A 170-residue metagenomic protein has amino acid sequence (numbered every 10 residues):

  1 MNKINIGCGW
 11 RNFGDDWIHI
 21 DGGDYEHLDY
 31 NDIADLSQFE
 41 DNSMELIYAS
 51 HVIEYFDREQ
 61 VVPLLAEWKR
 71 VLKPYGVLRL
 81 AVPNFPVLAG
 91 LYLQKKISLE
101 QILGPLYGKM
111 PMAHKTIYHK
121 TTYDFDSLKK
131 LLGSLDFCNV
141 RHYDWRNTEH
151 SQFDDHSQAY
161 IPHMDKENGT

Functional and structural regions predicted by a protein language model:
N2, D15-D16, L78: A generic secondary-structure signal marking the coil-to-beta-strand transition
N2-G9: Conserved class I S-adenosyl-L-methionine
W10-D41, D144-W145, F153-M164: Adenosine-cofactor binding site in Rossmann-like domains, unifying the SAM/SAH pocket of S-adenosylmethionine-dependent
M44-E45: Local beta-strand N-terminus motif with an aromatic residue
Y48: A conserved beta-strand element that flanks and buttresses the S-adenosyl-L-methionine
H51-Y55: Short catalytic micro-motifs in class I SAM-dependent methyltransferases
R58-P63, E67, V71-K73, V77-T170: S-adenosyl-L-methionine-dependent methyltransferase catalytic module, highlighting the catalytic core
